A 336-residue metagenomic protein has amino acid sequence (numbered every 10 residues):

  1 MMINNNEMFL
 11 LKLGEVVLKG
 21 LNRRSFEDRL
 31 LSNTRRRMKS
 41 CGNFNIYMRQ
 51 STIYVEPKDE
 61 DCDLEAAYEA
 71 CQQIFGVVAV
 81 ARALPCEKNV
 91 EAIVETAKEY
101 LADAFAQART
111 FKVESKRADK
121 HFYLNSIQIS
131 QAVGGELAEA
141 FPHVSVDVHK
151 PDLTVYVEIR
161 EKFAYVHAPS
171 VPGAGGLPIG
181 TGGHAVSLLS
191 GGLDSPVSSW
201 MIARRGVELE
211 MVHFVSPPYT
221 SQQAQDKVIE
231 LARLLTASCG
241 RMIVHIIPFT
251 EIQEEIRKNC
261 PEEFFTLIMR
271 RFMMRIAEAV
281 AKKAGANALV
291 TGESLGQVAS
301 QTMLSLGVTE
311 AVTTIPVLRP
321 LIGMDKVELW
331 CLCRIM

Functional and structural regions predicted by a protein language model:
M1-V186, P196-M242, A311: RNA-binding accessory domains that recognize and position tRNA/RNA substrates
A132-L137, H143, S170-G182, F249 (+1 more regions): Active-site adenylate/phosphate-handling loop in enzymes that bind or generate adenylated species
V155, E210-V212, H245-I247, V290 (+1 more regions): Hydrophobic/aromatic beta-strand patches that form the interior of the parallel beta-sheet core in alpha/beta enzyme
G192: Conserved G/P- and acidic residue-centered "switch" motifs that form tight phosphate/ATP-binding loops in soluble
L231-N259: A conserved beta-strand->alpha-helix junction
